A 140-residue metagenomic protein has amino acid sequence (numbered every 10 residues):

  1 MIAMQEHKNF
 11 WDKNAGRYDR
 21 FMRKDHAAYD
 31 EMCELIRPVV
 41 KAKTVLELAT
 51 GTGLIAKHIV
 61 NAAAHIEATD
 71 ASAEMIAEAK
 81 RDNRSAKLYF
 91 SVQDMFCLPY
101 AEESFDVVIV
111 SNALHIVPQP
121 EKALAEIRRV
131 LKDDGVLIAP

Functional and structural regions predicted by a protein language model:
M1-V40, L54, H58, E78 (+1 more regions): Conserved class I S-adenosyl-L-methionine
A42, F105-D106: Local beta-strand N-terminus motif with an aromatic residue
L46, T50-C97: Class I SAM-dependent methyltransferase SAM/SAH-binding core
I109: A conserved beta-strand element that flanks and buttresses the S-adenosyl-L-methionine
N112-A113: Short catalytic micro-motifs in class I SAM-dependent methyltransferases
E121-D133: A short glycine-rich, Lys/Arg-flanked "PGG" loop and its adjoining helix->strand segment in the class I
D134-P140: Conserved beta-strand signature within the Rossmann-like core of class I S-adenosyl-L-methionine
